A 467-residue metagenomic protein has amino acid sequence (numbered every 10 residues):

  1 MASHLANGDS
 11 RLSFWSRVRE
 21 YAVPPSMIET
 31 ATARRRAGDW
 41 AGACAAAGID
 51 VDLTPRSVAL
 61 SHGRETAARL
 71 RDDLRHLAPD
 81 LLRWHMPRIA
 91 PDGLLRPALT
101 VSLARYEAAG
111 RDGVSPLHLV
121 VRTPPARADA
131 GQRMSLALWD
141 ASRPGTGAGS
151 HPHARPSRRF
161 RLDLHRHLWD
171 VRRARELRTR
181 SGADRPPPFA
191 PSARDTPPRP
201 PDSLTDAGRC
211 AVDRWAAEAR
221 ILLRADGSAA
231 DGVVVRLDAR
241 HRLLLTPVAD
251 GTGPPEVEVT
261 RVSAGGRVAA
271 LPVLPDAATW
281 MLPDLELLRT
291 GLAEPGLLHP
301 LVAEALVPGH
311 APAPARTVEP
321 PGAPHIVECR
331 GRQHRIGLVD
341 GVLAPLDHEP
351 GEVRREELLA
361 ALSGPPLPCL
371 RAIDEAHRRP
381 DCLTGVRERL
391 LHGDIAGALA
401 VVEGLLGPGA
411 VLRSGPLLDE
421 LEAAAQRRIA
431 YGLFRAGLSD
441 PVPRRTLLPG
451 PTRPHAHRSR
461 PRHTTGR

Functional and structural regions predicted by a protein language model:
M1-D206, C210-A216, R224-G227, L405-R467: N-terminal membrane-targeting/anchoring modules of bacterial envelope and secretion proteins
V101-L103, V235, H325-V327: Short acidic-hydrophobic surface loop/beta-edge motif
D238-H241, T246-R467: C-terminal structured domains
